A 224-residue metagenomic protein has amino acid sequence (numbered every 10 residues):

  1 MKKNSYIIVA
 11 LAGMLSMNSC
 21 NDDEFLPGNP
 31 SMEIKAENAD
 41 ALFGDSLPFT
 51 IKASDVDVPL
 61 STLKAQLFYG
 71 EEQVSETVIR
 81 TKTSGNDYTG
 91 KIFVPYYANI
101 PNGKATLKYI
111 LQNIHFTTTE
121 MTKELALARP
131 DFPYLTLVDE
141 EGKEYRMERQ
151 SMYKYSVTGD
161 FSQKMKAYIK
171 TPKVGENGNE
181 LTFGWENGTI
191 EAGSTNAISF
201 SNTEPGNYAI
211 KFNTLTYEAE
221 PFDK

Functional and structural regions predicted by a protein language model:
M1-S5: Positively charged n-region of N-terminal signal peptides that target proteins for export
Y6-M14: Sec-dependent N-terminal signal peptides
S16-S19: C-terminal motif of bacterial Sec signal peptides marking the signal peptidase cleavage site
N21-T50, D55-D57, S61-Q66, E76-K224: Insoluble glucan recognition modules
